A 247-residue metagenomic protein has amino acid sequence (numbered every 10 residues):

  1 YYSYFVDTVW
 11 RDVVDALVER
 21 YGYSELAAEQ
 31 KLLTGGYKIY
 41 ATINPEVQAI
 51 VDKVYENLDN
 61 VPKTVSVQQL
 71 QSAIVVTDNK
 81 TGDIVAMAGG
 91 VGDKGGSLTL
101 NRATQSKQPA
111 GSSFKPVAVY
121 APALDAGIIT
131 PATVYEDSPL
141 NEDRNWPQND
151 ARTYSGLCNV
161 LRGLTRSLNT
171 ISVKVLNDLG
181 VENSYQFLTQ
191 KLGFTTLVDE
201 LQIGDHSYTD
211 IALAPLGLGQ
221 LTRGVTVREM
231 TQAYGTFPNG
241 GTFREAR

Functional and structural regions predicted by a protein language model:
Y1, A27-Q108, S113, T133 (+1 more regions): Periplasmic/cell-envelope proteins involved in peptidoglycan metabolism and beta-lactam response
Y1-T42, A49, G204, P215-L216 (+1 more regions): Non-catalytic, structured segments within soluble enzyme domains
Y4, T8, D12, K38 (+9 more regions): Extracytoplasmic/secreted proteins, especially bacterial periplasmic and envelope-associated proteins
T34-T42, P62-K63, N101-A110, P147-T153 (+3 more regions): Second-shell loop/turn segments in exported
V51, G82, Q108-Y135, G163 (+1 more regions): Active-site SXXK
I128-Y185, L213: Conserved catalytic neighborhood of penicillin-recognizing serine enzymes
L179-D199: Short, charged, amphipathic alpha-helices and their helix-cap/turn boundaries
T196-R247: Active-site-proximal helix/loop microenvironment of the serine DD-peptidase/beta-lactamase transpeptidase fold
